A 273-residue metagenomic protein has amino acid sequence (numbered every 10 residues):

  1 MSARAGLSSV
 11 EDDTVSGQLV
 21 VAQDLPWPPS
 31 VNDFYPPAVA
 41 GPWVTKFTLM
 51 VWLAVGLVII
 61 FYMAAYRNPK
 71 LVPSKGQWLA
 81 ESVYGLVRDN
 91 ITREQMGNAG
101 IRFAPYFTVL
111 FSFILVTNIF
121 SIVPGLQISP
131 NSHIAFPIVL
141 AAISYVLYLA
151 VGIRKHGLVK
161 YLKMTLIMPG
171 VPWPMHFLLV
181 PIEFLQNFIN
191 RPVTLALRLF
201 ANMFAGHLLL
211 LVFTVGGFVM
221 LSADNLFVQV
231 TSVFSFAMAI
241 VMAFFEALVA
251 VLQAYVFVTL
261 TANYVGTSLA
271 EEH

Functional and structural regions predicted by a protein language model:
S2-H273: Selective transmembrane helix interface/packing segments
